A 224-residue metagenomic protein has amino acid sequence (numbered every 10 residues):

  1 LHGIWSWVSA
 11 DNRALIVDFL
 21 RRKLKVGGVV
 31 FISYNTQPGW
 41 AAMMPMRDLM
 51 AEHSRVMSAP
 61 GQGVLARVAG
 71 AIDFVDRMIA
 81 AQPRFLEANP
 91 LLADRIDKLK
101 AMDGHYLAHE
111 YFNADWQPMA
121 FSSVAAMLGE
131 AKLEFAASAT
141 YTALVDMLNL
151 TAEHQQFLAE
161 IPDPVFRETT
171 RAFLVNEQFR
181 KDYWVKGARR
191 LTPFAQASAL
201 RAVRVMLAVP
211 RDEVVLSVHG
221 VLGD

Functional and structural regions predicted by a protein language model:
L1-W5, S33: Residues lining the SAM
N12-G27: A short glycine-rich, Lys/Arg-flanked "PGG" loop and its adjoining helix->strand segment in the class I
K23-V26, R55-A59, E160-P162, A208-P210: Glycine-rich loops and low-complexity Gly/Arg-rich segments that provide flexible linkers or classic glycine-based
G27-L92: Conserved class I S-adenosyl-L-methionine
Q82-D224: Rossmann-like AdoMet/SAM-dependent catalytic core
